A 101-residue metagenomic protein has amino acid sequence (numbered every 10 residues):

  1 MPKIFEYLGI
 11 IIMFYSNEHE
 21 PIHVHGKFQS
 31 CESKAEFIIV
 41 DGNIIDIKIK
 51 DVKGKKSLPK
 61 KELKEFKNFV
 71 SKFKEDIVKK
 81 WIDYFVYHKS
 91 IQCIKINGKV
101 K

Functional and structural regions predicted by a protein language model:
M1-E32: Short, charged/polar N-terminal "headpieces" of proteins
M1-K3, K95-K101: Intrinsically disordered, low-complexity and often Lys/Arg-enriched segments
N17, I38, I82: Surface loops and adjacent helix of pleckstrin homology
E20-K61: A short, structured beta-strand/loop element
K53-I96: Well-ordered alpha/beta subsegment
